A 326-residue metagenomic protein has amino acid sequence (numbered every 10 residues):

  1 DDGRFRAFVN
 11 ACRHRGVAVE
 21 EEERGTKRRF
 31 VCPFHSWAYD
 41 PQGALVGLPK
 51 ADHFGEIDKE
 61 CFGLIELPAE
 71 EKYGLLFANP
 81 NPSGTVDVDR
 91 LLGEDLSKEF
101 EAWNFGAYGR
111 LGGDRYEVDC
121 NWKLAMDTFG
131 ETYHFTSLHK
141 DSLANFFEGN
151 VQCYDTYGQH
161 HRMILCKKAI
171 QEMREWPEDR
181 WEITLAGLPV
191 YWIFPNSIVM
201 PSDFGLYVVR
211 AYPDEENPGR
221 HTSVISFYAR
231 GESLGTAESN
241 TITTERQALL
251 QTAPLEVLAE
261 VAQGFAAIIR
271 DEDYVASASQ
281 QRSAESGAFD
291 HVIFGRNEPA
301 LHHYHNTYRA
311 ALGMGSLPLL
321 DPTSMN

Functional and structural regions predicted by a protein language model:
D1-E94: Rieske [2Fe-2S] iron-sulfur-binding domain
N10, E70, L75-N326: C-terminal catalytic domain of Rieske-type non-heme iron oxygenases
